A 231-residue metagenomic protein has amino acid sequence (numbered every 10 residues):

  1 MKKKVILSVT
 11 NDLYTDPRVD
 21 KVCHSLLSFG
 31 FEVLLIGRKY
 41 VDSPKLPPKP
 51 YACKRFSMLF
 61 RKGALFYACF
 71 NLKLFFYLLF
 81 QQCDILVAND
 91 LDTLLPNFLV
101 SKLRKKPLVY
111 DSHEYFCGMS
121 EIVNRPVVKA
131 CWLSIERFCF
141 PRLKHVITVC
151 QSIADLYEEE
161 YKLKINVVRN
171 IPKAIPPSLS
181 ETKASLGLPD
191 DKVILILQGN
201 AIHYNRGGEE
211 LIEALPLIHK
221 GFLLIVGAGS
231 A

Functional and structural regions predicted by a protein language model:
M1-D42, H145, E209-I218: N-terminal subdomain of nucleotide-sugar transferases
V5-S8, I147, P189-L217, L224: Conserved donor-binding/catalytic core segment of Leloir-type glycosyltransferases
R38-V41, Q198-N200, F222-A231: Glycosyltransferase donor-sugar binding loop
P44, P176-P189: A short helix/loop element that forms part of the nucleotide-sugar donor recognition site in Leloir-type
L65-C69, P107, F116-F138, D155: Nucleotide-sugar donor phosphate/pyrophosphate-binding loop at the beta->alpha transition of glycosyltransferases
L72-F80, L95, L99-L103, V127-V146 (+1 more regions): Membrane-proximal helix-turn-helix segments that form the acceptor-binding/catalytic region of lipid-linked
F76-T93, K106-V109: Short N-terminal targeting/anchoring amphipathic segment
R142, I147, I153-A174: Helix-loop-beta element that forms the nucleotide-linked donor phosphate-binding surface in glycosyltransferases
